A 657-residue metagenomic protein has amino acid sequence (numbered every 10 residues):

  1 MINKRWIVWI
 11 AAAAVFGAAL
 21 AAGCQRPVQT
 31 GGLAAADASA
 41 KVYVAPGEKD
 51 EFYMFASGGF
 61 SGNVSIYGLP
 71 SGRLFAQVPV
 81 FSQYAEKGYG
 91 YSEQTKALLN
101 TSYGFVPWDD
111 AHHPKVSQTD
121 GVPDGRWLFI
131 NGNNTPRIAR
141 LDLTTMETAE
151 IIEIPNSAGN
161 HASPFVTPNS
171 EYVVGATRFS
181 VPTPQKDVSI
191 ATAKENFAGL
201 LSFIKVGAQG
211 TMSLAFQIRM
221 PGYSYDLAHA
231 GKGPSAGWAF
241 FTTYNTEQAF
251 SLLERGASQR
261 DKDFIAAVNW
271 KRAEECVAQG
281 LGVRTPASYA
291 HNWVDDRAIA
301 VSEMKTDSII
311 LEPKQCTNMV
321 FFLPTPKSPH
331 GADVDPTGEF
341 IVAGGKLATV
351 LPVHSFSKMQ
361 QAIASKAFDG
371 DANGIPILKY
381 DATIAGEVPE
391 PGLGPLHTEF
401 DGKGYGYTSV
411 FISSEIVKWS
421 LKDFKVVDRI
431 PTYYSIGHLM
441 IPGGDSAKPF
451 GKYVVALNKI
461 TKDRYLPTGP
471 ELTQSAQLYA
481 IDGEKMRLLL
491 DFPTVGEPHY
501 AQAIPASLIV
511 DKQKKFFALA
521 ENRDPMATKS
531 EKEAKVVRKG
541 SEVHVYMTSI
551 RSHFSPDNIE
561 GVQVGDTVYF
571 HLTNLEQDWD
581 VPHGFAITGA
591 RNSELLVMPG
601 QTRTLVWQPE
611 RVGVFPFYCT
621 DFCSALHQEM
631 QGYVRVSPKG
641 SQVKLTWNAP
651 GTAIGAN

Functional and structural regions predicted by a protein language model:
A40-F52, H113-V116, G125, G175-F197 (+4 more regions): Short, conserved, GDST-rich strand-edge loop motifs in beta-rich repeat architectures
K41-Y43, E86-S92, W108-D120, N156-V166 (+5 more regions): Repeated scaffold domains used in trafficking and secretory/extracellular systems, primarily beta-propellers
A56-G59, V122-P123, L128-N134, V173-Q185 (+9 more regions): Conserved beta-strand positions in repeat-built beta-propeller and related beta-rich domains
L69-R73, L143-E147, F203-M212, A267-Y289 (+5 more regions): Short loop/turn segments immediately following beta-strands, especially the blade-tip and inter-blade linker loops
V78-F81, D110, I152-S157, F216-Y223 (+5 more regions): Surface loop/turn motifs at the tips and blade-to-blade linkers of beta-strand repeat domains
T144-F264, K271-A273, G280-D296, A300-P324 (+1 more regions): Asp-box/WD-like beta-propeller blade repeats and closely related beta-sheet repeat scaffolds
K515-T548, S624-N657: Extracytoplasmic/periplasmic copper-protein system
V537-T567: N-terminal edge beta-strand
